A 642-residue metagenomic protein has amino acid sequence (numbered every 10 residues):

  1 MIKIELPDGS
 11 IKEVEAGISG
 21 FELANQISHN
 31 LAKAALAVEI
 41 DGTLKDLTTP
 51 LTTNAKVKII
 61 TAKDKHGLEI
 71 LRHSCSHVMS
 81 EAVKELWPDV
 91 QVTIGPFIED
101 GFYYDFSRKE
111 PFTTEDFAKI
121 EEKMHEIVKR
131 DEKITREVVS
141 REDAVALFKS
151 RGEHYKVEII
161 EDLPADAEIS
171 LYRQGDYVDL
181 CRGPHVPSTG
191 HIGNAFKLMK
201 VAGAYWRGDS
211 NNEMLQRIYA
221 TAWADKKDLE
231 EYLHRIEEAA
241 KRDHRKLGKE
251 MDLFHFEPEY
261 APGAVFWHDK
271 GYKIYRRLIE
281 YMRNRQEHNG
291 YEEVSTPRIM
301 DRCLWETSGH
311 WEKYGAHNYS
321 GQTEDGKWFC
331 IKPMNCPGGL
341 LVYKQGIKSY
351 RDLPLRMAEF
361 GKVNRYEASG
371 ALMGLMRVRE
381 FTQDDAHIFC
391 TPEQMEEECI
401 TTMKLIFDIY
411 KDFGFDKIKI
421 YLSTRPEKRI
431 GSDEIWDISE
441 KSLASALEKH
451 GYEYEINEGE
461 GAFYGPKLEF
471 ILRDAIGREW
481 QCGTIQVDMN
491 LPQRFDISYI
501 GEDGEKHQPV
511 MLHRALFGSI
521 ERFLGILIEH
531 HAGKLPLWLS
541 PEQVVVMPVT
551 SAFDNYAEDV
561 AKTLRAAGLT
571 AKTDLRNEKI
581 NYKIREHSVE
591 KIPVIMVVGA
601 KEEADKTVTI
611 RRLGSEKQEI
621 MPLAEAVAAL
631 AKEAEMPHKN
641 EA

Functional and structural regions predicted by a protein language model:
M1-T93, I98-A642: NTP/phosphate- and nucleic-acid-binding module
